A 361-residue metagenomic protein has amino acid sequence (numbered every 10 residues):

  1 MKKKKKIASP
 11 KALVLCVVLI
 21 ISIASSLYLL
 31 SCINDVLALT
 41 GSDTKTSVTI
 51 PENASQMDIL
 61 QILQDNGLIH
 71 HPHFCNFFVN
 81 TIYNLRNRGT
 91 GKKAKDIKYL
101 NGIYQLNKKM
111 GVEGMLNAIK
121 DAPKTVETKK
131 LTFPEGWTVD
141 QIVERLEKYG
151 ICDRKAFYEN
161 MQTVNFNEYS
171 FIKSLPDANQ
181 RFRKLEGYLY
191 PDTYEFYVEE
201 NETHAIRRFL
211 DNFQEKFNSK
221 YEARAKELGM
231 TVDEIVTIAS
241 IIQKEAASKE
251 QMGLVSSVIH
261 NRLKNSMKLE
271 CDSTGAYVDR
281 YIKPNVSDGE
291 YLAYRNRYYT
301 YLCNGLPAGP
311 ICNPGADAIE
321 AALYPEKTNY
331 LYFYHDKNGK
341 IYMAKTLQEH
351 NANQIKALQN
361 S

Functional and structural regions predicted by a protein language model:
M1-A8: N-terminal Lys/Arg-rich, disordered targeting/topogenic segments
K5, G89, N296-Y298: Positively charged, low-complexity intrinsically disordered regions
V14-Y28: Hydrophobic membrane-insertion alpha-helices, especially the h-region of bacterial N-terminal signal peptides
L19-I23, P51, G253, L347: Hydrophobic alpha-helical segments
I23, L27, A118-T125, E135 (+3 more regions): Short N-terminal signal/transit or membrane-insertion segments and the immediately adjacent low-complexity/disordered
S31-K216: Signal peptide-directed extracytoplasmic domains
T132, Y149-C152, F166-S361: Bacterial extracytoplasmic/cell-wall-associated proteins, especially those involved in peptidoglycan
